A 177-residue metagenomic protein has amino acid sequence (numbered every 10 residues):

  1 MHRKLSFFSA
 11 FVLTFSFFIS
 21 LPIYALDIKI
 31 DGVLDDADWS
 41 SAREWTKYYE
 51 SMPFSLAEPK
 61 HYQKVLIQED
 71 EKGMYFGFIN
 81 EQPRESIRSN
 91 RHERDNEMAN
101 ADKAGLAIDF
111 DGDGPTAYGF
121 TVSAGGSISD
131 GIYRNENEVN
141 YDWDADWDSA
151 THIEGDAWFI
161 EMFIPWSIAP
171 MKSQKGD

Functional and structural regions predicted by a protein language model:
M1-F8: N-terminal secretory signal peptides that target proteins for export/translocation
S9-P22: Bacterial N-terminal signal peptides
Y24-D177: Structural preference for beta-rich elements and adjacent junctions enriched in aromatics
